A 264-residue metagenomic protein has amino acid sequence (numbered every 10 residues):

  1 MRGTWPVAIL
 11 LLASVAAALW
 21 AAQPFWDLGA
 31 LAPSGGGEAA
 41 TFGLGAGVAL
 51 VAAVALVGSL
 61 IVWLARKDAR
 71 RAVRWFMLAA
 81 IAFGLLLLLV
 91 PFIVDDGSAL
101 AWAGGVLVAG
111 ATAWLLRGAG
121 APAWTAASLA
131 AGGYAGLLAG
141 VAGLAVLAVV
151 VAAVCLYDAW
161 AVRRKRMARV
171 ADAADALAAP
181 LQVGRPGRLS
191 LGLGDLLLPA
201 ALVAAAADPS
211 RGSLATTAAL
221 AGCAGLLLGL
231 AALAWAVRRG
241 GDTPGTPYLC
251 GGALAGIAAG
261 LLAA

Functional and structural regions predicted by a protein language model:
M1-A264: A membrane-topology feature that recognizes alpha-helical transmembrane segments and their immediate juxtamembrane
